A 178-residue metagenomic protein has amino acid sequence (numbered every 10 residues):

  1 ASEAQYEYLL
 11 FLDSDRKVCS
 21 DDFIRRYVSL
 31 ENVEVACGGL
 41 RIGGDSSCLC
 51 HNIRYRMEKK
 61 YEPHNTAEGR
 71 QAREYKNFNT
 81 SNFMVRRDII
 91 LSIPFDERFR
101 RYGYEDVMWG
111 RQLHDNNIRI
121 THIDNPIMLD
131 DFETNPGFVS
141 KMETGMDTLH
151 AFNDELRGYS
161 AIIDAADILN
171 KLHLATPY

Functional and structural regions predicted by a protein language model:
Q5-Y6, N79-I93: Conserved nucleotide-sugar donor-binding and metal-coordinating catalytic region shared by glycosyltransferases
L9: Short aromatic/hydrophobic "clamp" motif used to bind/position activated sugar donors
L12-D15: Active-site acidic Asp-centered loop
K17, D22-H51: Conserved donor NDP-sugar-binding/catalytic core segment of glycosyltransferases
T66-V85, R100: A recurrent flexible, glycine/aromatic-enriched loop bordering the glycosyltransferase active site that acts as
R98, G110-M128: Catalytic donor-sugar/metal-binding loop of nucleotide-sugar-dependent glycosyltransferases
R101-W109: Acidic donor-binding loop at a coil-to-helix junction in glycosyltransferase catalytic cores that engages
I120, N125-Y178: Active-site-adjacent helix/loop segment of glycosyltransferases that harbors family-specific signature motifs
